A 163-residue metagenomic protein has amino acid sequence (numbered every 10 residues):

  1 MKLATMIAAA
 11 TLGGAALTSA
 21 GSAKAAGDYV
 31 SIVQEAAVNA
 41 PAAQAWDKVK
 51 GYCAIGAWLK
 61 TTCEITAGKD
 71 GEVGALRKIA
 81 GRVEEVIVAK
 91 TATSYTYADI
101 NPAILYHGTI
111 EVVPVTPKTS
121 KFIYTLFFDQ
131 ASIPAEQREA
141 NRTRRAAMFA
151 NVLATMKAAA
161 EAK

Functional and structural regions predicted by a protein language model:
M1-A10: Bacterial N-terminal signal peptides that target proteins for export
L17-A67: Hydrophobic ligand-binding cavity/cleft-lining segments
A37, A54-A57, E64-H107, A158-K163: Glycine-rich portal/gate segments that line the openings of hydrophobic small-molecule binding cavities
N39-A43, V88-A92, E111-K121, K163: A short, structured loop/turn motif at beta-sheet edges
A43, D47, C53, A147-A150 (+2 more regions): Solvent-exposed, polar/charged alpha-helical surfaces in well-ordered, non-transmembrane soluble domains, broadly
N101-N151, A158: Beta-strand/loop substructures that line and gate deep hydrophobic ligand-binding cavities in soluble
